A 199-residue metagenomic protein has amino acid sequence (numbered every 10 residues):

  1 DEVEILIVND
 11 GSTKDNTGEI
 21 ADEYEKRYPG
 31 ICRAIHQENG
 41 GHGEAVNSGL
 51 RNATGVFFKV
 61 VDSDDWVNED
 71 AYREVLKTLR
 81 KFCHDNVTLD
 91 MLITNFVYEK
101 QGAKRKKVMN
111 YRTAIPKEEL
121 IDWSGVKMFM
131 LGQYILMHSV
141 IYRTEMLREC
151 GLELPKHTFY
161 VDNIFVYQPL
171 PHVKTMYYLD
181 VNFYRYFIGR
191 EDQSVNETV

Functional and structural regions predicted by a protein language model:
D1-V199: Nucleotide-sugar donor-binding/catalytic module of glycosyltransferases that assemble extracellular/cell-envelope
